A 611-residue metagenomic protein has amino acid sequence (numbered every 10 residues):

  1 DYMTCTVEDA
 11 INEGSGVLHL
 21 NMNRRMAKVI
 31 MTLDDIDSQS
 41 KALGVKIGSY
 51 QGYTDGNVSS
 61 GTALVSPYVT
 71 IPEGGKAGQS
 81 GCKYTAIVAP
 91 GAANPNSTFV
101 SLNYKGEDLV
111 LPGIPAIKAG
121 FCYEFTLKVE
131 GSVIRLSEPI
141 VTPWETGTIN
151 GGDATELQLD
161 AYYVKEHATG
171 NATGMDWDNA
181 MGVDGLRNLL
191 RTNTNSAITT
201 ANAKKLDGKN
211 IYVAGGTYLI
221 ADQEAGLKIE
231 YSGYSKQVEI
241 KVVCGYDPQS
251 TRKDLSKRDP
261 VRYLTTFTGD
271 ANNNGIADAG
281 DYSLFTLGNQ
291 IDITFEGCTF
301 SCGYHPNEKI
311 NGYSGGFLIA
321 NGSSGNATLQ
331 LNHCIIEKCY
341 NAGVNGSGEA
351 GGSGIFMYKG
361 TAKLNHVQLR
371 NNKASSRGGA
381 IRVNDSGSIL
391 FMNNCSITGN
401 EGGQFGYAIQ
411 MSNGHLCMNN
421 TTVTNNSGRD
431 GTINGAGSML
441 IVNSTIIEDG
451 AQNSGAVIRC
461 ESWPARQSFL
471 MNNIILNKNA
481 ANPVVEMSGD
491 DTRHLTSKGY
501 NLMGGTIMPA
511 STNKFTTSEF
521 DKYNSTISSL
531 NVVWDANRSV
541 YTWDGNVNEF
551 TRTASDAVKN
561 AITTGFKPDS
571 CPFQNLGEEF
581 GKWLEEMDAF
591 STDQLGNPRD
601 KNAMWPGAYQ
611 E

Functional and structural regions predicted by a protein language model:
D1, A93-G106, G120: A short, solvent-exposed beta-strand micro-motif common in secreted/extracellular proteins
D1-Q39, T70-P72, K76-G91, K118-F121 (+3 more regions): Short, low-hydrophobicity acidic/polar segments
I36-S38, H167-A172, G216-L219, G245-K253 (+8 more regions): Acidic glycine-/aspartate-rich tracts in secreted/extracellular proteins
E166-A214, L219-G226, L595: Acidic Gly/Asp/Thr-rich repetitive segments characteristic of extracellular carbohydrate-active and adhesion proteins
A221-I240, T251-R258, F317-S323, T328-H333 (+3 more regions): Predominantly extracellular beta-rich ligand-binding scaffolds that present long acidic/polar faces for carbohydrate
Q237-K309, Y340: Right-handed parallel beta-helix/beta-spiral solenoid domain characteristic of secreted/periplasmic
N274-A277, V547, G596: Acidic, glycine-anchored loop motifs typical of Ca2+
T563-E611: Surface beta-loop-beta hairpin patches that serve as ligand-binding interfaces in beta-rich domains
